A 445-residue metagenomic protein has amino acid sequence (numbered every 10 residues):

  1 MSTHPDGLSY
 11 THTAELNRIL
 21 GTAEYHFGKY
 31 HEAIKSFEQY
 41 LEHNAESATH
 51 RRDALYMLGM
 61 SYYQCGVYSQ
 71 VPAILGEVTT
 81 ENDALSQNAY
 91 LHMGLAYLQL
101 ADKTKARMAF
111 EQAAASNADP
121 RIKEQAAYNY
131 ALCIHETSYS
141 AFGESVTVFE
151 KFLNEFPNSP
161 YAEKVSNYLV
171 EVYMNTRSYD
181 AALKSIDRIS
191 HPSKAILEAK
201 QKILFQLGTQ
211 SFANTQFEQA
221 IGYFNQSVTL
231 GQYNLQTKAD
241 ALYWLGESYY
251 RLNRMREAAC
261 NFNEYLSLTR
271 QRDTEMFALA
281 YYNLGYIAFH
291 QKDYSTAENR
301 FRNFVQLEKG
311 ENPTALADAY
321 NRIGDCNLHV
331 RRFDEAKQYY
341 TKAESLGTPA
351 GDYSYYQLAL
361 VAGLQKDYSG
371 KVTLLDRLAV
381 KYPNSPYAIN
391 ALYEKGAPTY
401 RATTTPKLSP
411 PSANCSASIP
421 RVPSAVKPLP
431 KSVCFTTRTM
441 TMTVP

Functional and structural regions predicted by a protein language model:
M1-P445: Acidic, polar-rich low-complexity tracts and alpha-helical solenoid repeat scaffolds
